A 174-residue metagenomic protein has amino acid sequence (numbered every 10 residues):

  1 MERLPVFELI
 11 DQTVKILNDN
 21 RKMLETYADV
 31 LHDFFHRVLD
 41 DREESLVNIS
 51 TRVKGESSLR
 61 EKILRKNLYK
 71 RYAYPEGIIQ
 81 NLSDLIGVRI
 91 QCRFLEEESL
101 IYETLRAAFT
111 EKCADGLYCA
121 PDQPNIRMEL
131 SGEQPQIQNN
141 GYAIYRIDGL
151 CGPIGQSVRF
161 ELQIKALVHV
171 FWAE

Functional and structural regions predicted by a protein language model:
M1-L85, E96: Charge-rich, low-complexity segments
I79, Q91-E174: Long beta-strand-rich cores associated with HINT superfamily self-processing modules
G87-R89: Short aromatic/hydrophobic contact patches that present stacked aromatics for nucleic-acid/ligand binding
